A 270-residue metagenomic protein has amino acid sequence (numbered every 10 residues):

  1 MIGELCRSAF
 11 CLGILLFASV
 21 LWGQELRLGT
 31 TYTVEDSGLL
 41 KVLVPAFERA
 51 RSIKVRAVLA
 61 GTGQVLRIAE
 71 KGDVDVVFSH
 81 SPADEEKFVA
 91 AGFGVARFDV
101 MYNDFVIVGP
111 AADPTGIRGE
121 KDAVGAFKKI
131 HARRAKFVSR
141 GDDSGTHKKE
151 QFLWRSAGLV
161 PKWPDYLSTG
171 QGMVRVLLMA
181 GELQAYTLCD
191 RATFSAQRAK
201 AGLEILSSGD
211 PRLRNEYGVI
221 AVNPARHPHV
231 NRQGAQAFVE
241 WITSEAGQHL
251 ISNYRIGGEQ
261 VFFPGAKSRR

Functional and structural regions predicted by a protein language model:
M1-C6: N-terminal secretory signal peptides that target proteins for export/translocation
S8-V20: Bacterial N-terminal signal peptides
A9, V44, D104: Short amphipathic alpha-helical/adjacent loop interface patches that line ligand and macromolecule-binding sites
W22-K54, V58, G63, R67-D73 (+4 more regions): Exported/periplasmic ABC-transporter solute-binding proteins
D75-V76, V95-V108: Short, glycine-/small- and polar/acidic-enriched structural segments that line small-molecule recognition paths
F88-A96: Hydrophobic/aromatic-rich structural module bridging two neighboring secondary-structure elements via a short loop
